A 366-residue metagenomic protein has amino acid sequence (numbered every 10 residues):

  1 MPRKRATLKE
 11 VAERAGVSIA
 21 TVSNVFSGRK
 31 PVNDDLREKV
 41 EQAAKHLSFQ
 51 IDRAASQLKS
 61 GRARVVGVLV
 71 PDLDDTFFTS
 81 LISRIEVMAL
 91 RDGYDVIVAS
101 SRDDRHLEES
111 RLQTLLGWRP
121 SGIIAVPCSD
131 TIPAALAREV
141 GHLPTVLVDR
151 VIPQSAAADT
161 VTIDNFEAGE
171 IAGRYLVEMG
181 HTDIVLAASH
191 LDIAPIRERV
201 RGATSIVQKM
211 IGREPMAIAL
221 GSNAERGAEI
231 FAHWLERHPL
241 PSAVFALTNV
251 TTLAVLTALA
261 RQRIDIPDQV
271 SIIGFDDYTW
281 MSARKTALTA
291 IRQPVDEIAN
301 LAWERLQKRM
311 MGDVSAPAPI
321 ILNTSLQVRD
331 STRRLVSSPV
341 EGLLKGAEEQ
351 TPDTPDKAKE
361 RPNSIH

Functional and structural regions predicted by a protein language model:
M1-R64, R333, E348-E349, K359-H366: N-terminal helix-turn-helix DNA-binding module of bacterial transcription factors
D34, E38, L47-T114, W118-G122 (+1 more regions): Amphipathic helical "hinge" segments at domain boundaries
K39, T76-R91, A168-A172, L191-R213 (+3 more regions): Short, solvent-exposed amphipathic alpha-helices that sit in or adjacent to ligand/effector-binding or catalytic
R102-D103, A125-I171, V250, D276-L288: Flexible loop/hinge segments that line or gate small-molecule binding clefts
R119-P127, V185-A188, I218, H238-T248 (+1 more regions): Periplasmic-binding protein-like
T160-L186, A224-A232, T252, Q293-M311: Hydrophobic alpha-helical segments within soluble ligand-binding/sensing domains
E170-M210, E214-A217, A318-T332: An alpha-beta-alpha
A232-H366: Flexible loop/turn connectors
